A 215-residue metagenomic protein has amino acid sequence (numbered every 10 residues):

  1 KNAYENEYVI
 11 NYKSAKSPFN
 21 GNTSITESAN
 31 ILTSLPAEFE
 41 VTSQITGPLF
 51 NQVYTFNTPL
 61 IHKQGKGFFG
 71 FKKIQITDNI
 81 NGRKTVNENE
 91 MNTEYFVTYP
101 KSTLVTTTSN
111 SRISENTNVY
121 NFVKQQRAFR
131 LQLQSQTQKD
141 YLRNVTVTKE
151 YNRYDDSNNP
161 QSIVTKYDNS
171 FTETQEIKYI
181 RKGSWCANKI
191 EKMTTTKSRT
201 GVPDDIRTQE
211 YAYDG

Functional and structural regions predicted by a protein language model:
K1-G215: Non-catalytic interaction/targeting regions
